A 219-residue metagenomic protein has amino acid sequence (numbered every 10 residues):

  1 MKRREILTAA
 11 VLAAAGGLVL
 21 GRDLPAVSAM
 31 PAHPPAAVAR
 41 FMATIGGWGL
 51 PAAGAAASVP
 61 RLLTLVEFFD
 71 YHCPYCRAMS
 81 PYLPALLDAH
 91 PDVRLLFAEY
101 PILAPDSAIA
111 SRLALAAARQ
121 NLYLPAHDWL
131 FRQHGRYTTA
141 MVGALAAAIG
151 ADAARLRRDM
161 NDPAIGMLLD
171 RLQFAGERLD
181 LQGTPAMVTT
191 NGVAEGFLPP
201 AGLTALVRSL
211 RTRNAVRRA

Functional and structural regions predicted by a protein language model:
K2-L103, N161, M167-G183, T212-A219: Extracytoplasmic thiol/disulfide redox context detector
P101-T184, V188-R217: Cysteine-centric redox/oxidoreductase cores and disulfide-bonded domains
